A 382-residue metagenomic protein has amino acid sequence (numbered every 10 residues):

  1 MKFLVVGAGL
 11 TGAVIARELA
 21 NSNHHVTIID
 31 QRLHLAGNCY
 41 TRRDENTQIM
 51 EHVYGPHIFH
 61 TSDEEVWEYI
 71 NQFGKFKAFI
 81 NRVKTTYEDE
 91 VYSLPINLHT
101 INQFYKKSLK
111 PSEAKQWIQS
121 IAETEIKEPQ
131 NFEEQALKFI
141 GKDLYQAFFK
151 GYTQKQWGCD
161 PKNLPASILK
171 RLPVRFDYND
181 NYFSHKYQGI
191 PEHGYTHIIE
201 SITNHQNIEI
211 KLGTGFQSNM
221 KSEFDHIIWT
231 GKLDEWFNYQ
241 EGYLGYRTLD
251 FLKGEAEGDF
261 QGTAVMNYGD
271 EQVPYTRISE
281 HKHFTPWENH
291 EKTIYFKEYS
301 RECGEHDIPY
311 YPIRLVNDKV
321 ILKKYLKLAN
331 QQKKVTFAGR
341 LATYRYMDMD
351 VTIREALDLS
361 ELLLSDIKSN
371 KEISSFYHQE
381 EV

Functional and structural regions predicted by a protein language model:
K2-I28: N-terminal Rossmann-like FAD-binding beta1-loop-alpha1 element of flavoenzymes
T11, H34, D234: Conserved Rossmann-like nucleotide-cofactor binding loop
A20-E45: Glycine-rich FAD pyrophosphate-binding loop
S22, T214, S218-L328: Mid-domain catalytic core of redox enzymes that form a hydrophobic substrate pocket/lid adjacent to a catalytic redox
R43, S279-V382: Conserved flavin/dinucleotide-binding core of flavoenzymes
T47-I121: Dinucleotide-binding Rossmann-like beta1-alpha1 core, especially the glycine-rich loop that anchors the ADP
E68-Y69, L144, Q261, V273: Structural/interface elements that position substrates and couple domains in central-metabolism enzymes
E88-S93, L98-H226, F237: Active-site/ligand-binding neighborhood in enzyme catalytic cores
